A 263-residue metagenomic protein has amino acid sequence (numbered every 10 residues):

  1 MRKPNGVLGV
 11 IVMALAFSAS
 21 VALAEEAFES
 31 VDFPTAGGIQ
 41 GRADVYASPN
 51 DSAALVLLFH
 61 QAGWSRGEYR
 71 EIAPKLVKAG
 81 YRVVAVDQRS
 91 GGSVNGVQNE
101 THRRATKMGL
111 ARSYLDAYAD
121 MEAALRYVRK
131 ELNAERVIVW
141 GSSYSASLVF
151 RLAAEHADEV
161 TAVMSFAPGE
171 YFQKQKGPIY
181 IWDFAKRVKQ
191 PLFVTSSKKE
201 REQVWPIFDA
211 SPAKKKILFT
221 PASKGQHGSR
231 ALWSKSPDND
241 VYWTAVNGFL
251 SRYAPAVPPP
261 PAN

Functional and structural regions predicted by a protein language model:
M1-I11: Bacterial N-terminal signal peptides that target proteins for export
G9-A19: Bacterial N-terminal signal peptides
S20-A24: Sec/Tat signal peptide C-region and signal peptidase I cleavage site
D32-A47, S52-E131: Serine-hydrolase catalytic machinery in alpha/beta-hydrolase-like enzymes
V84-V86, F166, T195: The conserved SAM/SAH-binding core of class I Rossmann-like methyltransferase domains, concentrating on the hydrophobic
R126-R187: Primarily recognizes the serine-hydrolase "nucleophile elbow" in alpha/beta-hydrolase and SGNH/GDSL folds
P168-A222: The feature captures the conserved acid-bearing segment of alpha/beta-hydrolase catalytic domains
K216-N263: C-terminal catalytic histidine-bearing segment of alpha/beta-hydrolase fold enzymes
